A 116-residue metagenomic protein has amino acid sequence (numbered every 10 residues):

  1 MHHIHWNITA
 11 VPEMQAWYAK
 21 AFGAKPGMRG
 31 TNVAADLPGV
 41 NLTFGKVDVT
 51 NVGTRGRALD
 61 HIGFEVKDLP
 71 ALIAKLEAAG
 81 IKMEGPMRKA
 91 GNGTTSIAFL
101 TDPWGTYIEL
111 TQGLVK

Functional and structural regions predicted by a protein language model:
M1, L42-F44, L59, I108-L110: Short, structured motif recognition centered on aromatic/hydrophobic residues
H5-V47, S96-A98: Core segments of cupin and vicinal oxygen chelate
I8-E13, R57-Y107, V115: Vicinal oxygen chelate
A35-L37, V52-G56, L100: Short, low-complexity cationic-aromatic patches
L37, K89, Q112: Active-site donor-binding loop signature of nucleotide-sugar glycosyltransferases
N41, V49-T50, K82, K116: Active-site/binding-pocket entry motifs
F44-V52, L110-G113: Amphipathic N-proximal alpha-helical interface segments
